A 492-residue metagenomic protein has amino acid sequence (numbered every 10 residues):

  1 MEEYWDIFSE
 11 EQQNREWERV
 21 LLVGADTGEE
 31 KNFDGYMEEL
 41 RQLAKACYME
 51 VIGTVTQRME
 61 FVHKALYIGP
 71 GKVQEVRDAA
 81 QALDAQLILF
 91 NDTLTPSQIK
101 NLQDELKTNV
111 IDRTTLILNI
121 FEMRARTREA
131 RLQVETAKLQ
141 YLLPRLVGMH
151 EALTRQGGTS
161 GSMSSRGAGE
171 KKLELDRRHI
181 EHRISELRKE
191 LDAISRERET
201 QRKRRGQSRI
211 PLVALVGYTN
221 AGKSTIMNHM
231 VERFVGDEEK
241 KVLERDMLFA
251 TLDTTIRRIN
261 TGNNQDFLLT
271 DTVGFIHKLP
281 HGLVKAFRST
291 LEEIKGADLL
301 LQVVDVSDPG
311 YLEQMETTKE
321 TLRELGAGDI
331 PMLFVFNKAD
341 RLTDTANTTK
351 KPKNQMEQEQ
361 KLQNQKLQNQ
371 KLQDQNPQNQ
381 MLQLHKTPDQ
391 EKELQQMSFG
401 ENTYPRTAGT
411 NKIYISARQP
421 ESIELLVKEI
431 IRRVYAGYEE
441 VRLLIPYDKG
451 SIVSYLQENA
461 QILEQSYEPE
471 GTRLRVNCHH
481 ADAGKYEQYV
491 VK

Functional and structural regions predicted by a protein language model:
M1-I117: N-terminal accessory targeting/assembly segments
M1-L22, V147-A221, M227-E232, P309 (+2 more regions): C-terminal-of-GTPase-core extension/linker across diverse P-loop GTPases
Q13-R15, A80-A82, Q207, T251 (+6 more regions): Conserved catalytic network of the ASCE P-loop NTPase/AAA+ motor domain
D26-E30, M59-F61, T93-P96, T115-L118 (+6 more regions): Conserved nucleotide-binding/hydrolysis micro-motifs of P-loop NTPases
E50-G53, V62-H63, M247-K278: Switch I (G2) and immediately adjacent beta-strands of P-loop GTPase domains
T115-V134: Short alpha-helix plus adjacent loop in nuclease-associated cores
E232-N264, L283-A286: Switch I (effector-binding) loop of TRAFAC-class P-loop GTPase G-domains
L283-D308: Inter-motif core of Ras-like GTPase G domains
